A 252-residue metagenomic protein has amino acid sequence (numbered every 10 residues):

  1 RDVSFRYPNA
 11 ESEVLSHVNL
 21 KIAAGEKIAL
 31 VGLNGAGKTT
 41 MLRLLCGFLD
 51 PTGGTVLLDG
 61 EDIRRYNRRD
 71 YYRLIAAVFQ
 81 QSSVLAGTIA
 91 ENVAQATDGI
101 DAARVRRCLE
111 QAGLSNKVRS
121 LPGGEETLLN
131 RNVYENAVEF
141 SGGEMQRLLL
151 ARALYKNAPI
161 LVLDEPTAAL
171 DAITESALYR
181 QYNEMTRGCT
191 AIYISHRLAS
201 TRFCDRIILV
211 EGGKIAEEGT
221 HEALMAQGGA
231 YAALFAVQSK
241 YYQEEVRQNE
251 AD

Functional and structural regions predicted by a protein language model:
E13, L57, S115-L148, N157 (+1 more regions): ABC-fold ATPase nucleotide-binding domain signature/coupling loops
V31-L33: The feature captures the beta-strand-to-loop junction immediately N-terminal to the Walker
C46: Helix-to-loop junction immediately C-terminal to a conserved catalytic motif
T55-L57, Y72, A90-E135, Y179-R180 (+1 more regions): ABC ATPase nucleotide-binding domain helical subdomain, centered on the C-loop/LSGGQ "ABC signature"
G124, R180, R197, R202-D252: C-terminal portion of ABC ATPase nucleotide-binding domains
L161-E165: Catalytic Walker B motif of ABC-type/P-loop ATPase nucleotide-binding domains
E184-Y193, T201: Conserved catalytic loops of ABC-family nucleotide-binding domains
